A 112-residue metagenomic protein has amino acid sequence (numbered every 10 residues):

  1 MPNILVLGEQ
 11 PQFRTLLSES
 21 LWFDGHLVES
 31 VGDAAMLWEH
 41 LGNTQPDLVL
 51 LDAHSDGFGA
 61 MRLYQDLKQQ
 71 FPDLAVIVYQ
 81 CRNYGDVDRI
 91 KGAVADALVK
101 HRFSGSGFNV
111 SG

Functional and structural regions predicted by a protein language model:
G8: Conserved acidic carboxylate
P11, G32-M36, G59: Acidic phosphotransfer microenvironment of two-component signaling modules
P11-E29: Two-component/phosphorelay signaling modules centered on CheY-like receiver
S30-L48, D88-R89: Acidic, metal-coordinating helix/loop segments flanking the phosphotransfer/catalytic sites of two-component signaling
L51-L67: Conserved phosphotransfer microenvironments
L67, D73-G85: A short, hydrophobic beta-strand element within the central beta-sheet of small alpha/beta folds
V87-G112: Receiver (REC) domain switch/output surface
